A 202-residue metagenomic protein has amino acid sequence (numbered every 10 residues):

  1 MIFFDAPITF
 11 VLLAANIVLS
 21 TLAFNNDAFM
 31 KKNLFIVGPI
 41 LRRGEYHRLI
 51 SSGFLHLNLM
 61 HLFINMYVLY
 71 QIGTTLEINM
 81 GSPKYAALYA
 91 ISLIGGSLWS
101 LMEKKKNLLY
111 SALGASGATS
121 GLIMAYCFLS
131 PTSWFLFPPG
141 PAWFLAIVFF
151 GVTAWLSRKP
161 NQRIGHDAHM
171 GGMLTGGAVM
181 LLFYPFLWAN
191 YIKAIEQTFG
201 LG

Functional and structural regions predicted by a protein language model:
M1-G202: A detector for small-residue-rich transmembrane helices and their helix-helix packing motifs
